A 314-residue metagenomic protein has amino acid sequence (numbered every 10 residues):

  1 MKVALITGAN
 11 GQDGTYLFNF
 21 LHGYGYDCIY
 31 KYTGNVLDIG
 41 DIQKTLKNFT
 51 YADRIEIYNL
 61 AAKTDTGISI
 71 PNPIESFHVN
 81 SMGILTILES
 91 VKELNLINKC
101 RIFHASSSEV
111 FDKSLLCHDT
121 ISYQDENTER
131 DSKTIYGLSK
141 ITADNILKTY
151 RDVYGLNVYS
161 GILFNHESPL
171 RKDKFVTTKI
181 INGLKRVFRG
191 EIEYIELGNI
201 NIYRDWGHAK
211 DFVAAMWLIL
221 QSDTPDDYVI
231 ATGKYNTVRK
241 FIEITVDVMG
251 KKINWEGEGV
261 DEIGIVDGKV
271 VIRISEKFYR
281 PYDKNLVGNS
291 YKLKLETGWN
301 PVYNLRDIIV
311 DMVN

Functional and structural regions predicted by a protein language model:
M1-H166, K210, L220, W299-Y303 (+1 more regions): N-terminal Rossmann-like NAD(P)+-binding domain of SDR-like oxidoreductases, especially those catalyzing
Y16-Y24, V176-T178, L184-N314: C-terminal substrate-binding subdomain of Rossmann-fold SDR/epimerase-dehydratase oxidoreductases
N35-L37, N165-P169, I202-Y203, Y279: Short histidine/acidic/glycine/proline-rich micro-motifs that form metal- and phosphate-coordinating active-site loops
N72, K179-I180: Alpha-helical scaffold elements adjacent to nucleotide-binding pockets in ATP/GTP-utilizing enzyme cores
H78, R171-K172: Residues in soluble alpha-helical coiled-coils and helical-bundle/repeat scaffolds
D112-S114, P169-R171, T237-R239, Y282: A short beta-to-alpha transition loop/helix N-cap that caps and shapes the active-site region
I135, A143, D173, V238 (+1 more regions): Conserved donor sugar-nucleotide recognition element shared by glycan-biosynthetic enzymes
